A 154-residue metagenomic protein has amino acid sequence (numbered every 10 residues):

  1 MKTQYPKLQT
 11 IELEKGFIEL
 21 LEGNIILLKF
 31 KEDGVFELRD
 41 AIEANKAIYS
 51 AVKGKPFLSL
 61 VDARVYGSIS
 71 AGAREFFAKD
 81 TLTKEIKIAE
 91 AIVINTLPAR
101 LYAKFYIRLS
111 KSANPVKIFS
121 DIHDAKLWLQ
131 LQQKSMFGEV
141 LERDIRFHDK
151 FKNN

Functional and structural regions predicted by a protein language model:
M1-N154: Amphipathic, Lys/Arg-enriched alpha-helical "gate/interface" segment within cytosolic domains that mediates
